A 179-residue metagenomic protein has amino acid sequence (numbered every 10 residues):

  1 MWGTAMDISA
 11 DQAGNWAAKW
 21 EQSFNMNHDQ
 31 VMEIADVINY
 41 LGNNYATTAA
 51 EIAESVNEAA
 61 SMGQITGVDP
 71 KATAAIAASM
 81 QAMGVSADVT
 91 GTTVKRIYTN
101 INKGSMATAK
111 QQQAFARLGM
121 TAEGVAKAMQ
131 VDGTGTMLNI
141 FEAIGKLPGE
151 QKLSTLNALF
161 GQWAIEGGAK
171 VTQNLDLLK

Functional and structural regions predicted by a protein language model:
M1-N44, E51-E58, D69-K179: Alpha-helical architecture feature
Y45-A46, G63-T66: Short coil/turn linkers that connect adjacent helices within long alpha-helical scaffolds, especially alpha-solenoid
